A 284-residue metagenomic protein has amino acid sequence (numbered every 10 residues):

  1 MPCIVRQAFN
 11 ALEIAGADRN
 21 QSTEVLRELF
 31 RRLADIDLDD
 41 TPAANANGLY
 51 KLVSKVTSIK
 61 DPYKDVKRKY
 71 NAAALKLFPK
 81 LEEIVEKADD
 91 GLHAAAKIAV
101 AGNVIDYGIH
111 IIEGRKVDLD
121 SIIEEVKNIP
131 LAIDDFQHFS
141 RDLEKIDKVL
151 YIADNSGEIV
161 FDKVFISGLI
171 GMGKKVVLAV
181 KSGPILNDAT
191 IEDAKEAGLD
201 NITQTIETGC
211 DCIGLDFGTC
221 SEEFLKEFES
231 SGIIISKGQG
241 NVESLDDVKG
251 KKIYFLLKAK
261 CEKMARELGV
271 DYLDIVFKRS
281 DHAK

Functional and structural regions predicted by a protein language model:
M1-I146: Electropositive, gly/pro-rich neighborhoods at or near active sites that engage anionic ligands
A132, Y151, E158-I159: Alpha-helix N-cap/loop-to-helix initiation residues
S140, K163-S167, F224-L225: Short amphipathic alpha-helical segments and helix-helix/interface helices
D147-K148, K174-L178, K252: Residues at the starts of beta-strands that form the adenosine-phosphate
K148-L150, I233: Structural motif
D154, V160-F165, A189-I191, D246-D247: A short secondary-structure junction signal
S156-L178: Histidine-anchored nucleotide/phosphate-binding helix
V180-L186, T190-K284: C-terminal functional extensions of proteins
